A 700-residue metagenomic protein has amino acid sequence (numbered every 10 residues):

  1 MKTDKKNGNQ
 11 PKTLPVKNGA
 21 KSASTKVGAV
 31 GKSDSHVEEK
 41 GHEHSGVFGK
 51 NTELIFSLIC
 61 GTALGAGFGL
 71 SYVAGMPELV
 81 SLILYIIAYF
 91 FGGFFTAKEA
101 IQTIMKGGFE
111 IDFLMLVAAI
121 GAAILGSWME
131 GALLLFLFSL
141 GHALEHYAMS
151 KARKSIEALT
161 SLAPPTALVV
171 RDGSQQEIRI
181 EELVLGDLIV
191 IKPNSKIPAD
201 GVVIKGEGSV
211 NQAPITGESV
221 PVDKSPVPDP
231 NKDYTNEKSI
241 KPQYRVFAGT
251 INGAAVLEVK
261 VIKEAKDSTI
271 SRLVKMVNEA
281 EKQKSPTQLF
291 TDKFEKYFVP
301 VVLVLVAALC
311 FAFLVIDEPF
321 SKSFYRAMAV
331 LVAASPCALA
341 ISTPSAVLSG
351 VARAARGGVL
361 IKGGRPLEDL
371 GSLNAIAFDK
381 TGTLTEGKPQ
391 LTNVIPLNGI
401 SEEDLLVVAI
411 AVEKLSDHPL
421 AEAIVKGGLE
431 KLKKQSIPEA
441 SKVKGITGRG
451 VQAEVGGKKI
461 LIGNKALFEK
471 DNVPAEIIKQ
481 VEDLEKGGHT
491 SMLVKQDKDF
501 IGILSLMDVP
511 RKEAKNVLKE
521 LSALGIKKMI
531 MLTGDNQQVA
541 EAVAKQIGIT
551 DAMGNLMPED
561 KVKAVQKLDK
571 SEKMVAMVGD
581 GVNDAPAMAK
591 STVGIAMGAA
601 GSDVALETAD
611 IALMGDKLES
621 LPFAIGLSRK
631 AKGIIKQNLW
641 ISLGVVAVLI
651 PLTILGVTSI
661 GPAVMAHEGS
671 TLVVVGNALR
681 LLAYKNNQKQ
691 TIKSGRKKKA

Functional and structural regions predicted by a protein language model:
M1-E78, A158, R171-S174, P221-D223 (+4 more regions): Flexible metal-binding regulatory segments at protein termini and peripheral loops
N18, E110, L135-P193, P221-N231 (+6 more regions): Juxtamembrane coupling segments of multi-pass membrane pumps/enzymes
H42-T166, K293, V394: Transmembrane helix-loop-helix hairpins at the membrane interface
T62-F90, Q102-I111, L116-G131, K296-A334 (+4 more regions): Helix-interface capping motifs at the ends of transmembrane segments in multi-pass membrane proteins
G69-A74, E99-A100, M105, V117 (+9 more regions): Membrane-embedded alpha-helical bundles of multi-pass transporters
I101-F109, L144-L162, S345-G364, L679-S694: Juxtamembrane helix-loop transition segments at the membrane interface in multi-pass membrane proteins
A158-D267, R365-A409, E454: Conserved cytosolic catalytic loops of P-type ATPases
G364-N583, A587-V593, G626-R629, Q688-A700: Cytosolic catalytic headpiece
